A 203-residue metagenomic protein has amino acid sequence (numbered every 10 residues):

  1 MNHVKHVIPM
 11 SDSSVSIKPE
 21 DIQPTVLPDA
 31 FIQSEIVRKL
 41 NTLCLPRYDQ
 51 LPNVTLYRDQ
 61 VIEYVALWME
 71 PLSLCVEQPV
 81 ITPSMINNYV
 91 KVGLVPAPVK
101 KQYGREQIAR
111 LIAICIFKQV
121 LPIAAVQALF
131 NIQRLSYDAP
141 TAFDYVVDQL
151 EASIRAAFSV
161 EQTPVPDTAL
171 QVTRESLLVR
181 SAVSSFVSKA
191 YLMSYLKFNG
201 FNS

Functional and structural regions predicted by a protein language model:
N2-E35, R47, L74-C75, R174 (+1 more regions): Non-catalytic recognition/regulatory regions in large multidomain proteins
V4-V7, S14, P19, N53 (+4 more regions): Intrinsically disordered, low-complexity regions
S16-Q133: Basic helix-turn-helix/winged-helix DNA-binding cores and closely related short helical interaction motifs
L129-S203: Intrinsically disordered, low-complexity, charge-dense segments enriched in Lys/Arg and Glu/Asp interspersed
